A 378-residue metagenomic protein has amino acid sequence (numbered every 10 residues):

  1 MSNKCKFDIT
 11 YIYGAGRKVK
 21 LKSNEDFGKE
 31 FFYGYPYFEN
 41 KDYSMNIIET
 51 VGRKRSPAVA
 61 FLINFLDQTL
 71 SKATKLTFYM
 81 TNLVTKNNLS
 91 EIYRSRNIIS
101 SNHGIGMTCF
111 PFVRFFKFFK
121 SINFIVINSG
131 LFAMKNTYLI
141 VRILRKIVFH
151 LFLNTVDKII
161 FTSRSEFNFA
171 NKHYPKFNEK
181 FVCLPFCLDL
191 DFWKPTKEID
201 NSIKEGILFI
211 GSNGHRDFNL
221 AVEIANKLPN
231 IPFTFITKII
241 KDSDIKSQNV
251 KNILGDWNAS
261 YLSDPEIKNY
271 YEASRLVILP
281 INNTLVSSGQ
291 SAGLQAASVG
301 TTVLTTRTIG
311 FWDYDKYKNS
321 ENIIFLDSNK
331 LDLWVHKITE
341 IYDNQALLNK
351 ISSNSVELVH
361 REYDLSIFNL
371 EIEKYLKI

Functional and structural regions predicted by a protein language model:
K86-R94, F119, L139-I159: Membrane-proximal helix-turn-helix segments that form the acceptor-binding/catalytic region of lipid-linked
V156-E179, L190: A short, active-site helix/loop in glycosyltransferases that binds the activated sugar's phosphate group
N168-K172, P185-K204, I245: Acidic anion/phosphate-binding donor-loop and adjacent secondary structure in glycosyltransferase catalytic cores
I199-I267: Conserved catalytic-core segment of nucleotide-activated headgroup transferases in glycan assembly
S212, Y317-L331, I338-Q345: Conserved acidic donor-binding segment of nucleotide-sugar-dependent glycosyltransferases
S260-P265, I278-Q295, T305-D315: Nucleotide-sugar-dependent
R275, G300-T302: A short alpha->beta transition loop at the rim of the catalytic pocket in nucleotide-sugar-dependent
E340, L347-R361, F368-E371: A short, well-ordered alpha-helix in the C-terminal region of glycosyltransferases
